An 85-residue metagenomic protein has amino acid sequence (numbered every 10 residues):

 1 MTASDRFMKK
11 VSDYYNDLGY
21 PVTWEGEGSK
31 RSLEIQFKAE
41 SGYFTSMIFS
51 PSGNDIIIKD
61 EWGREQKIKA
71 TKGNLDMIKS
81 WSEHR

Functional and structural regions predicted by a protein language model:
M1-A3, S82-R85: Short acidic DE-rich linear segments
M1-K38, K59-K72: Negatively charged, low-complexity tracts enriched in Asp/Glu with abundant Ser/Thr
D13-Y14, L75-D76, E83: Intrinsically disordered and other compositionally biased segments
S41-D76, S80: Intrinsically disordered, low-complexity regulatory segments enriched in Ser/Thr/Pro and charged residues
